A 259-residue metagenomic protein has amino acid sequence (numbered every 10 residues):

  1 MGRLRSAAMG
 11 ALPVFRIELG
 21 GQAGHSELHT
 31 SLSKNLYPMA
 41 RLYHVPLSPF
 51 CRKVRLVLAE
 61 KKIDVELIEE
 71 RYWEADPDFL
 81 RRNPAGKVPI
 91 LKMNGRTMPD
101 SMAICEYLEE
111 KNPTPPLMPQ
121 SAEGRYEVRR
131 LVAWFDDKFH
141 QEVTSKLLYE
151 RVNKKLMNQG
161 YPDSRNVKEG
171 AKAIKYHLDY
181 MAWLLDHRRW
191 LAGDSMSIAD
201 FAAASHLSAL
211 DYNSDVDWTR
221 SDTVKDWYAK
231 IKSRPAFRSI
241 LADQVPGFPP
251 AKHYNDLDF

Functional and structural regions predicted by a protein language model:
M1-V14: Extreme N-terminal basic, low-complexity initiation segments that serve as generic localization/processing leaders
R5-A7, G20-G24, S33: Short Gly/Ser/Thr- and charged-rich N-terminal loops/segments that act as flexible capping/hinge elements
R16, E27-K168, A182, D258: GST-like domain detector, emphasizing the conserved glutathione-binding G-site in the N-terminal thioredoxin-like
R81, S233, A242: Phosphate-coordinating loops and pocket residues in cytosolic domains that bind phosphorylated ligands
P115-Q120, E142-V143, L191-D194, T219 (+1 more regions): Short, hydrophobic secondary-structure boundary micro-motifs
F135-S233: GST-like fold's C-terminal all-alpha helical module
Q244-F259: Acidic/histidine-enriched, glycine/proline-rich intrinsically disordered or flexible terminal extensions
